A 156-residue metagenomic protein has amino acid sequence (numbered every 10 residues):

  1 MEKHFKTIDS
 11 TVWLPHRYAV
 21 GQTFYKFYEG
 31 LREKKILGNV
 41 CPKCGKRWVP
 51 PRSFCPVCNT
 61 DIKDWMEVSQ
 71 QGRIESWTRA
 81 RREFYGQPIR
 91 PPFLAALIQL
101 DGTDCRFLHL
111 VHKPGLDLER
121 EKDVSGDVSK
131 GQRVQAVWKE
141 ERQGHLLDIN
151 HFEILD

Functional and structural regions predicted by a protein language model:
M1-I36, R142: A broadly conserved sequence feature marking short terminus-proximal activation segments in nucleic acid-centric
K35-G38, R52: Residues immediately within or flanking Cys/His clusters that coordinate Zn2+ in small zinc-binding modules
V40-K43, F54-T60: Short, cysteine/histidine-rich loop/knuckle motifs that typically chelate Zn2+
R47-W48, I62: Cys/His-rich microdomains that often coordinate metals
G72-I74: Conserved hydrophobic positions within beta-strands
W77-E83, T103, E141: Short, conserved beta-turn/loop elements at beta-strand boundaries and strand-helix junctions
Q87-F107: OB-fold (S1/OB) nucleic-acid-binding surfaces
R106-D156: Well-ordered alpha/beta subsegment
